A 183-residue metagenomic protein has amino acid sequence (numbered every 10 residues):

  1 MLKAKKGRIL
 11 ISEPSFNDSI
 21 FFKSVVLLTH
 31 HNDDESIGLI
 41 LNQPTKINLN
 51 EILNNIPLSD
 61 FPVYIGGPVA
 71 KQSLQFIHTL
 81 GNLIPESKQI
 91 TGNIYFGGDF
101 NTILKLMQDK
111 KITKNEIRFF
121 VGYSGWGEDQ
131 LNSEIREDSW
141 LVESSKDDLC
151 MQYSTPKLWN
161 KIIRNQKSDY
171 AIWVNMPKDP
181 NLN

Functional and structural regions predicted by a protein language model:
M1-F120, S124-N183: A short aromatic-anchored loop/beta-hairpin motif
